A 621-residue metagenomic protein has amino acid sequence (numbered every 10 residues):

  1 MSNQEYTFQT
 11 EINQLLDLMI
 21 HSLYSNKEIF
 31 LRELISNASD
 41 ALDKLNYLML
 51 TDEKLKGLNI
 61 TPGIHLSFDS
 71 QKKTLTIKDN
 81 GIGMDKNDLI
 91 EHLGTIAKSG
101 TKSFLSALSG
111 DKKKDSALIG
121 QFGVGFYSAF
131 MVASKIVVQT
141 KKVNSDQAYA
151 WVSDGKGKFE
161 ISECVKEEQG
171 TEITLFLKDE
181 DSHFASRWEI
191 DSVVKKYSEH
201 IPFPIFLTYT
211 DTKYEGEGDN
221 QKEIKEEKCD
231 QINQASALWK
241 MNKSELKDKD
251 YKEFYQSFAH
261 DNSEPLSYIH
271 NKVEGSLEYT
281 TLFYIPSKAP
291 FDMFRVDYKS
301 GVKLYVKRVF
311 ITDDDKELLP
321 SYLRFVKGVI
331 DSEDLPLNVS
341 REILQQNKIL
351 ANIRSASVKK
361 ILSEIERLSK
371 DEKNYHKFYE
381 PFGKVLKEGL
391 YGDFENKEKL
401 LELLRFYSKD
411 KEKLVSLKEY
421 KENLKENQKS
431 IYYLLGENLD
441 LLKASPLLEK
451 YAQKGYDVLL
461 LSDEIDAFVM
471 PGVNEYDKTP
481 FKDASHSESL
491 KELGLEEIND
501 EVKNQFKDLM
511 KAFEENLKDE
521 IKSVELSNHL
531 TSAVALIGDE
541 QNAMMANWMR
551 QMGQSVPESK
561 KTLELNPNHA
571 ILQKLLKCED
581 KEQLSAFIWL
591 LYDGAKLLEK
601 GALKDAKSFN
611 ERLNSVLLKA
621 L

Functional and structural regions predicted by a protein language model:
M1-D179, H183-F184, S192, K425: GHKL (Bergerat-fold) ATPase N-terminal catalytic module, capturing the glycine-rich phosphate-binding loop and acidic
L118, I136-K158, K178-S182, W188-L621: GHKL/Bergerat-fold ATPase module in large chromosome/replication-associated machines
